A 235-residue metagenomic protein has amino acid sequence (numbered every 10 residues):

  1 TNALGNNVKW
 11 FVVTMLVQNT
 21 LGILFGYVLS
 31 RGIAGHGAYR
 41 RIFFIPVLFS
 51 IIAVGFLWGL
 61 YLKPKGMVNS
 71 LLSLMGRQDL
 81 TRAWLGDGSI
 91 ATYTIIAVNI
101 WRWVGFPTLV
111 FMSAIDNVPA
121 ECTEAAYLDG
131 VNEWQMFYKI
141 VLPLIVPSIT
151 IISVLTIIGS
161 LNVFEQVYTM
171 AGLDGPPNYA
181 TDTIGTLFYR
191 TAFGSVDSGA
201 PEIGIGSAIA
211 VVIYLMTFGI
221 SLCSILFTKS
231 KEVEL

Functional and structural regions predicted by a protein language model:
T1-L235: A structural signal for multi-pass alpha-helical bundles of membrane permease subunits that mediate small-molecule
